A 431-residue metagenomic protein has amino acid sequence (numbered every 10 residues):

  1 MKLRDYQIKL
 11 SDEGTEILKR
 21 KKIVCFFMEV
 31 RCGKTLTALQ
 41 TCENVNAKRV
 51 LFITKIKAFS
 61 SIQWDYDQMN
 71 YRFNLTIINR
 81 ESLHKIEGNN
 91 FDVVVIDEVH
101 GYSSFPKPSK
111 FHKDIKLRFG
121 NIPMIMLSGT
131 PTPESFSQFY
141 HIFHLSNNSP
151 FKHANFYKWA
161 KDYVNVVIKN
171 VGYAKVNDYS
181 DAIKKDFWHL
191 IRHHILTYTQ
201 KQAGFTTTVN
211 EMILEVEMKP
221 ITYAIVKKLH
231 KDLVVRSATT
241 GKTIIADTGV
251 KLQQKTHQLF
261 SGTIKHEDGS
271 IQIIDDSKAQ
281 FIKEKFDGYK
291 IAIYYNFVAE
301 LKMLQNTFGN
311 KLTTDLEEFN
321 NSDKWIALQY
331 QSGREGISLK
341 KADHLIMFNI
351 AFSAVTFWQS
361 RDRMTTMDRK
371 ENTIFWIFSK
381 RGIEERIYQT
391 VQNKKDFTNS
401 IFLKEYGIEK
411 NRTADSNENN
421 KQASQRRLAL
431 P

Functional and structural regions predicted by a protein language model:
M1-K19: N-terminal pre-P-loop "Q-motif" helix
M1-K2, K19-V24, E29-G33, T37-N46 (+5 more regions): Conserved Helicase C-terminal RecA-like lobe
V30-T41, V45-D67, P133-Q138, F297-V298: Conserved Walker A/P-loop ATP-binding site and its immediately adjacent core in helicase/helicase-like ATPase domains
T35, L83-G88, S128-F136, A299-M303 (+1 more regions): SF2 helicase motor core recognition
K55, M69-K85: Inter-Walker segment of RecA-like/P-loop motor cores
V93, F111-Q200, R369: Conserved P-loop NTPase motor "coupling/switch" region that bridges the ATPase
D97-V99: Walker B catalytic acidic pair
F352-W358, T365-P431: A conserved SF2-helicase RecA2
